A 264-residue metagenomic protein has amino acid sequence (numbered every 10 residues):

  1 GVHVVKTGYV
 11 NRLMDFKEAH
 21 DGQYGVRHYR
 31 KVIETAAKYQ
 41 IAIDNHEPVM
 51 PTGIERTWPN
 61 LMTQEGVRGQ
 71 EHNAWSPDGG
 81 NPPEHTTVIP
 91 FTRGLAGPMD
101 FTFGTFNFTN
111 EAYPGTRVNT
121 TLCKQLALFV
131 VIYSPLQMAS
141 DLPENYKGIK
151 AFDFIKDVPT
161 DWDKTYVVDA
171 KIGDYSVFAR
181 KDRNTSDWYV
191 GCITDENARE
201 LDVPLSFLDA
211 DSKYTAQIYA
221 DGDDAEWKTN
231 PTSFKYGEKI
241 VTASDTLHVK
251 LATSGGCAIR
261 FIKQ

Functional and structural regions predicted by a protein language model:
G1-E111, G115-R117: Aromatic- and carboxylate-enriched substrate-binding clefts and catalytic-loop regions of carbohydrate-active enzymes
V5-V10, D44-H46, G191-D195, Y219-D221 (+1 more regions): Generic beta-strand/beta-sheet core signal
K6, Q40-E47, H72-A74, P135-I149 (+2 more regions): Acidic/polar loop patches that form or flank catalytic/metal-binding clefts of enzymes that bind anionic ligands
I43, V131, V190, S254: Conserved, mostly hydrophobic/aromatic
D141-Y189, D224-N230: Glycan-recognition and catalytic regions of carbohydrate-active enzymes
I172-Y214, A258: Carbohydrate-binding surface patches
I218-S244: Solvent-exposed beta-strand/loop surfaces of large extracellular or lumenal domains
G237-Q264: C-terminal beta-strand-rich structural cap/linker in extracellular carbohydrate-active enzymes
